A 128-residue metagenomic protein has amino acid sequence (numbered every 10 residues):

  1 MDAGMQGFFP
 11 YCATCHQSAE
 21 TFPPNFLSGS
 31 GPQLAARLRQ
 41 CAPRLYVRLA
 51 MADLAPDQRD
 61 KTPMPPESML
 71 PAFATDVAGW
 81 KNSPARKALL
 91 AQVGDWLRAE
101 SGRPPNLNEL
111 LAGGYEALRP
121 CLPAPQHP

Functional and structural regions predicted by a protein language model:
M1-P128: Aromatic- and Gly/Pro-enriched helix-to-coil junctions and flexible linker segments
